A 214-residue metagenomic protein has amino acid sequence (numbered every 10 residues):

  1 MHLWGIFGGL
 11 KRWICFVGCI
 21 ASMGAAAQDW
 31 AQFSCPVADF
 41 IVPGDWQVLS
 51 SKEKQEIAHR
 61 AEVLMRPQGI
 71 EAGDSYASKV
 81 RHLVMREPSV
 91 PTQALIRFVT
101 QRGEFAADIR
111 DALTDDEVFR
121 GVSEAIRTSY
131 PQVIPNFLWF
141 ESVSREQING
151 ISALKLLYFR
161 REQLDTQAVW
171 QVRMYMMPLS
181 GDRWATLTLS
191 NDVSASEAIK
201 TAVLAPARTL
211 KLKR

Functional and structural regions predicted by a protein language model:
H2-I14: Bacterial N-terminal signal peptides that target proteins for export
S22-A26: N-terminal signal peptide c-region/cleavage motif recognized by signal peptidases
D29-D39, I126-Y130, K200: Short aromatic-glycine motifs in intrinsically disordered, low-complexity regions
C35-A58: Proline-anchored loop/turn motifs at beta-strand termini and strand-loop-strand connectors
C35-V37, G44-D45, R102, I148-I151 (+2 more regions): Short, solvent-exposed coil/turn segments at beta-strand boundaries
F40, W46-V48, D182-R214: Surface-exposed amphipathic alpha-helical segments
V42, D115-V118, V122, I126 (+1 more regions): Stable alpha-helical elements in mature extracytoplasmic
K52-P178: Conserved polar/disulfide-associated segments of primarily extracytoplasmic proteins
